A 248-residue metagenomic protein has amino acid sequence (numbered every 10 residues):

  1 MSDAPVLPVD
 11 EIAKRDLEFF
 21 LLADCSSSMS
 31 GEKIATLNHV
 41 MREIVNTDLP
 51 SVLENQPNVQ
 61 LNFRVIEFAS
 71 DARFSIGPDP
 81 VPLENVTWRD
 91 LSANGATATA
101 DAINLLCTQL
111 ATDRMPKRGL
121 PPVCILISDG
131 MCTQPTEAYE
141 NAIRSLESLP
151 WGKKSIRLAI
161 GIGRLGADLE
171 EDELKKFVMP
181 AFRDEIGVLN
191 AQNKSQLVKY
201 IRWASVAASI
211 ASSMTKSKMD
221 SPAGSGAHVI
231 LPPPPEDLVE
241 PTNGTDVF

Functional and structural regions predicted by a protein language model:
M1-F20, C25-A35, A111-R118: Acidic, polar low-complexity linker/tail segments
L17, S27-Q60, E140: …and closely analogous acidic/polar surface helices at protein-protein or active-site interfaces in A-domain-like
A23-S26, L37, V65, L106 (+1 more regions): DG-centered beta-turn motif at the end of beta-strands
K33-M41, N94-N104, P135: Phosphate/oxyanion-binding active-site loops and adjacent basic polyanion-contact surfaces
P57-R89, G166-P180: Short beta-strand-loop
R73, N85-L120, I156-D172, S195-Y200: Von Willebrand factor
M131-P180: VWA/integrin I-like adhesion module and closely mimicked acidic/polar interface patches used
G163-A227: Von Willebrand factor A/integrin I-like adhesion domains
